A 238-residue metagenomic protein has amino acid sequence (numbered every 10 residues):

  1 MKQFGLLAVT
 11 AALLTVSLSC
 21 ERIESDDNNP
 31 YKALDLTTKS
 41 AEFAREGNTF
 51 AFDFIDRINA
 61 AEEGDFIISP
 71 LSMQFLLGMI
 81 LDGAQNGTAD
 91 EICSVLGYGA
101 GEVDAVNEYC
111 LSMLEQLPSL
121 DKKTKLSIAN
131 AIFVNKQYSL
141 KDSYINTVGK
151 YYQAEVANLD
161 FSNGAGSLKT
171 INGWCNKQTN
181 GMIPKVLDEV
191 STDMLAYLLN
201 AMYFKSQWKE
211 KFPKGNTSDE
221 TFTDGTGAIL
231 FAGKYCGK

Functional and structural regions predicted by a protein language model:
F4-V9, S17-F161: Detector for small/aliphatic-rich hydrophobic stretches
A11, L96-G99, Q178, M202: Alpha-helix boundary/capping residues
V103-K238: Non-catalytic, conformational "gating/processing" segments within enzyme and secreted inhibitor domains
